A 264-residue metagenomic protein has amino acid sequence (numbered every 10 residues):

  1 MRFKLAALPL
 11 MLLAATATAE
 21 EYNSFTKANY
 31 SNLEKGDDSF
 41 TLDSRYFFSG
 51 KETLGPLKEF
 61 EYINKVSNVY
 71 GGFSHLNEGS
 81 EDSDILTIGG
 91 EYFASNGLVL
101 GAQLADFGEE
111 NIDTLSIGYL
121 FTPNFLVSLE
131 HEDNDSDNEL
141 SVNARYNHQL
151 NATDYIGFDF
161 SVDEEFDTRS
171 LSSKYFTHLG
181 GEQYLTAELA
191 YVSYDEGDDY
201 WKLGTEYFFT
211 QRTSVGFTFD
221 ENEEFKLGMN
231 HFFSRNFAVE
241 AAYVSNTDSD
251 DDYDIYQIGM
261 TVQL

Functional and structural regions predicted by a protein language model:
M1-F25, G36, E52-L57, I63: Cleavable N-terminal export/targeting peptides
S24, K51-L54, N96-A102, P123-L129 (+5 more regions): Repeated loop/turn-to-beta-strand initiation elements of outer-membrane beta-barrel proteins
F25-K35, E223-G259: Predominantly the C-terminal beta-signal and adjacent terminal strand-loop region of outer-membrane beta-barrel
T26-Y30, G71-H75, A102-D106, L129-D133 (+4 more regions): Transmembrane beta-barrel strands of outer-membrane/channel proteins
G36-L42, D82-L86, E109-D113, S136-V142 (+4 more regions): Residues that define the transmembrane beta-barrel architecture of outer-membrane proteins
S39-K51, V142-A144, H231, D252-L264: Outer-membrane beta-barrel "beta-signal"
Y46, Y92, Y119-F121, Y146-H148 (+5 more regions): Residue-level signature of outer-membrane beta-barrel architecture
N134-D220: Detector for outer-membrane/organellar transmembrane beta-barrel domains, recognizing the amphipathic beta-strand
